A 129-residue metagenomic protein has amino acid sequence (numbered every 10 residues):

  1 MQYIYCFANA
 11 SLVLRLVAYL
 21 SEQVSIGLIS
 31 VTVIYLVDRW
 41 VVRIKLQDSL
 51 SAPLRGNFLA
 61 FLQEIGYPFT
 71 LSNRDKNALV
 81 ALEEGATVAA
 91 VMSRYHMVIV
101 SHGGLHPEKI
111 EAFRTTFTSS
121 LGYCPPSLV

Functional and structural regions predicted by a protein language model:
M1-V129: Acidic/polar low-complexity segments and flexible, solvent-exposed patches
